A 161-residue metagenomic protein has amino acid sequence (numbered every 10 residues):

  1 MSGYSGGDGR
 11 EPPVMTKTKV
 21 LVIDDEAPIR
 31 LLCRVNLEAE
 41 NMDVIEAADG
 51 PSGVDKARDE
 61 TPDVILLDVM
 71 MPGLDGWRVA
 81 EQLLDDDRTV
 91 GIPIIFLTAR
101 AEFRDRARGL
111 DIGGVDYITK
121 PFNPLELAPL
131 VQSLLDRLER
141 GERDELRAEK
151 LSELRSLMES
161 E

Functional and structural regions predicted by a protein language model:
L31-A39: Charged docking surfaces used in two-component/phosphorelay signaling
N41-A48, K56: Short hydrophobic/Thr-rich beta-strand motif most characteristic of the beta2 strand and flanking loop of CheY-like
E60-L66: Active-site beta3 strand of CheY-like receiver
M71: Receiver (REC) domain active-site loop signature in two-component systems and cognate sites in sensor histidine kinases
V115: Short, glycine/charged-rich "phosphate-handling" switch motifs in NTP-dependent and phosphotransfer domains
F122-V131: C-terminal output helix
L138-E161: CheY-like receiver
